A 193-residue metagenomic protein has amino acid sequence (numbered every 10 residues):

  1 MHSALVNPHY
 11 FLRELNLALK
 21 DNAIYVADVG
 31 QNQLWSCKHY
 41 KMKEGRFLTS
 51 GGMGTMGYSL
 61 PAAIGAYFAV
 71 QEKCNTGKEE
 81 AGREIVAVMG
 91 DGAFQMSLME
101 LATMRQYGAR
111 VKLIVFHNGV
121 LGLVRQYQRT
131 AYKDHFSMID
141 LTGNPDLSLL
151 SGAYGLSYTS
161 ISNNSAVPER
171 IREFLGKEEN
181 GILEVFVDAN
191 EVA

Functional and structural regions predicted by a protein language model:
M1-G77: Active-site diphosphate/adenylate-binding microenvironment
Q33-L34, G54-G57, F94-Q95, G119-L123 (+1 more regions): Short gly/pro/ser/thr-enriched loop/turn and capping motifs at secondary-structure boundaries
S36-K41, S59-P61, L98-E100, L123-Q128 (+1 more regions): Short acidic, glycine/serine/threonine-rich loops at helix termini
M42-E44, R129-K133, K177-E178: Short, hinge-like loop/turn segments at secondary-structure boundaries
A69-T142: Conserved thiamine diphosphate
Q128-R170: Conserved thiamine diphosphate
L149, N164, P168-A193: Glycine/aspartate-rich loop-and-adjacent alpha/beta segment that forms the canonical ThDP
